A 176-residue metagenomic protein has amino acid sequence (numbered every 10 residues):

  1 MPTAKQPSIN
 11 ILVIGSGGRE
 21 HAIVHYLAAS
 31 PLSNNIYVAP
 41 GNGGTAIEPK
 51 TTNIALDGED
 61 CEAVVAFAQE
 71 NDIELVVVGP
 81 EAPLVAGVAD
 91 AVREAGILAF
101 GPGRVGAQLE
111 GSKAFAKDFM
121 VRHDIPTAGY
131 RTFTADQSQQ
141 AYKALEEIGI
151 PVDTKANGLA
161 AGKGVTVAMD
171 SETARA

Functional and structural regions predicted by a protein language model:
M1-V105: ATP-binding N-terminal substructure of ATP-dependent carboxylate-amine bond-forming enzymes
L12-V13, E110-A176: Active-site nucleotide/adenylate-binding loops and adjacent lid/helix of ATP-dependent enzymes
